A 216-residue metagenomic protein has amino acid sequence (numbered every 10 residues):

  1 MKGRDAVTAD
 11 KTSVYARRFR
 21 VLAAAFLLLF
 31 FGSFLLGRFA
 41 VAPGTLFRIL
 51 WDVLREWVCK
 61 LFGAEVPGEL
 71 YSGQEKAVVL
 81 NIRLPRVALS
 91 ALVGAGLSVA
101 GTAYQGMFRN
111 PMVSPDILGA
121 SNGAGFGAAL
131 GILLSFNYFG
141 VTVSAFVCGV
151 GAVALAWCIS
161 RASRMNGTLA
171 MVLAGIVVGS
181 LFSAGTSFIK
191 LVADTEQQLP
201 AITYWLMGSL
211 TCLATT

Functional and structural regions predicted by a protein language model:
K2-T216: Alpha-helical transmembrane segments in inner-membrane proteins
